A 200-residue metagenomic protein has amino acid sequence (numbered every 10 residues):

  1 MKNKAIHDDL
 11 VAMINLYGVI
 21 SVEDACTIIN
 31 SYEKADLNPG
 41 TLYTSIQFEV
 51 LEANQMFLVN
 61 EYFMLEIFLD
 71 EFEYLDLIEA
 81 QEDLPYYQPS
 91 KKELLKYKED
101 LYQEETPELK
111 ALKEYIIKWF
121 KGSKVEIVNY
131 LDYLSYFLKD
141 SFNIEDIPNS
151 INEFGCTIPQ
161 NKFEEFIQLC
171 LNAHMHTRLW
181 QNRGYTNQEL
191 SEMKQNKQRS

Functional and structural regions predicted by a protein language model:
M1-S200: Acidic/negatively charged segments and metal-coordination signatures
